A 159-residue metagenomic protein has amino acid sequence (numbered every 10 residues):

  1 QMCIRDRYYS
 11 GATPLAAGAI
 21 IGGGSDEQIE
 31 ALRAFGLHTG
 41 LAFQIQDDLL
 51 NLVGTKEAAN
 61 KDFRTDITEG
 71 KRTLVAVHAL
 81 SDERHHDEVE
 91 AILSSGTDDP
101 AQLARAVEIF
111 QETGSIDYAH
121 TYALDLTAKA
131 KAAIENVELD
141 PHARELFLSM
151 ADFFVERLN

Functional and structural regions predicted by a protein language model:
Q1, R5-N159: All-alpha prenyltransferase/terpene-synthase fold signal
